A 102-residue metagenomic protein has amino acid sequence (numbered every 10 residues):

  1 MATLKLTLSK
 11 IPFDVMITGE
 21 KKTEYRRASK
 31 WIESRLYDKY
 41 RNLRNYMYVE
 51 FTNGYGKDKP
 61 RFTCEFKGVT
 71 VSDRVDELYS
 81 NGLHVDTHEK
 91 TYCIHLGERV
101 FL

Functional and structural regions predicted by a protein language model:
A2-L102: Structured alpha/beta reader/binder surfaces that contact nucleic acids or chromatin modification marks
